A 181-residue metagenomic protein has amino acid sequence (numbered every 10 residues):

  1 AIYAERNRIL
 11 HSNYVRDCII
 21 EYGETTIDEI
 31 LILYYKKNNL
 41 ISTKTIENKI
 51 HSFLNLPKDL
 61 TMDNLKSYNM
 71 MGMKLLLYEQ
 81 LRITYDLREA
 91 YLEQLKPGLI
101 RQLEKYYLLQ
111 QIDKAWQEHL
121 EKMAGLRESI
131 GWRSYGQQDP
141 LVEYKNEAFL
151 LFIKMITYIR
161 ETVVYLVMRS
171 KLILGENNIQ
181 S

Functional and structural regions predicted by a protein language model:
A1-S181: Extended, charged helical/alpha-beta scaffold domains that provide interaction surfaces
